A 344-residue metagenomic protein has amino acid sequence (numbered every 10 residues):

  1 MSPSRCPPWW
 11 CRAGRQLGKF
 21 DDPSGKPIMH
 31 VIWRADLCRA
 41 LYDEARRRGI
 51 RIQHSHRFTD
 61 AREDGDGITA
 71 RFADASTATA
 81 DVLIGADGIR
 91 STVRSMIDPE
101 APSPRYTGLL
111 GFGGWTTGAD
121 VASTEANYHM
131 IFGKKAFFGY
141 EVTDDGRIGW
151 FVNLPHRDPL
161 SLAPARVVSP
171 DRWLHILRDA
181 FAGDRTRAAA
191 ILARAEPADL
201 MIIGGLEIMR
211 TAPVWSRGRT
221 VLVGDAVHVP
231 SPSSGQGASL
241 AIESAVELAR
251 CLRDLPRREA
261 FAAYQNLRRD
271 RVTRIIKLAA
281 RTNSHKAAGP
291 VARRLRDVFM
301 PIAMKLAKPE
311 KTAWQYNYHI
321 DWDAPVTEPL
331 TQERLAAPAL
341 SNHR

Functional and structural regions predicted by a protein language model:
M1-D98, P102-W115, P159-A163, V167-R178 (+1 more regions): Conserved N-terminal helical subregion
E63-D64, E141-D145: Short beta-strand micro-motifs enriched in acidic
I68, F137, R147-I148: Hydrophobic residues embedded in beta-strands of well-ordered beta-sheets
I84-G85, F112, L177, P197-H285 (+1 more regions): Conserved mid-domain beta->alpha element of the FAD-binding
L109-E141: Flavin-dependent oxidoreductases
G118-E125, P159, T186-R187, L255: Short helix-loop capping/hinge motifs at secondary-structure junctions, enriched in acidic/polar residues
A136, D144, L154-S234: FAD/FMN-dependent oxidoreductases across multiple families
S233-G235, R250-R344: C-terminal helical "tail/cap" subdomain of flavin- and related membrane-associated enzymes
